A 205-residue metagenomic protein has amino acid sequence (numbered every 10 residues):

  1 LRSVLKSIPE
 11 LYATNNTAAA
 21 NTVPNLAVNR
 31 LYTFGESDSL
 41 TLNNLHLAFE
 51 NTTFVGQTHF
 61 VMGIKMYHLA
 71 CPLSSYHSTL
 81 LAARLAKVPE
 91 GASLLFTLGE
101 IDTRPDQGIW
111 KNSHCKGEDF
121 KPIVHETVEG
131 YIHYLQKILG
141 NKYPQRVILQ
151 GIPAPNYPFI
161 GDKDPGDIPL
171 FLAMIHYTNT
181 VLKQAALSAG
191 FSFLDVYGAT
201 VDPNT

Functional and structural regions predicted by a protein language model:
L1-E50: N-terminal secretory targeting modules
V23-V28, L85-G91, N141-K142: Flexible, charged surface loops at secondary-structure boundaries
L31-G130: Conserved SGNH/GDSL esterase-like catalytic core that processes O-acyl groups on lipids and polysaccharides
G35-E36, L98-E100, Q150-A154, V196-G198: Short, well-ordered beta-to-alpha junction loops that form the rim of enzyme active sites and present histidine/acidic
L40-N43, D102-Q107, P155-G161, V201-N204: Short catalytic/ligand-binding loop motif for oxyanion handling, primarily in non-cytosolic enzymes, centered on
G151-P153, S188-T205: Acidic carboxylate-rich catalytic motifs and surrounding loops in phosphoryl-/glycosyl-chemistry enzymes
Y157-V196: Substrate-gating cap/lid alpha-helix
